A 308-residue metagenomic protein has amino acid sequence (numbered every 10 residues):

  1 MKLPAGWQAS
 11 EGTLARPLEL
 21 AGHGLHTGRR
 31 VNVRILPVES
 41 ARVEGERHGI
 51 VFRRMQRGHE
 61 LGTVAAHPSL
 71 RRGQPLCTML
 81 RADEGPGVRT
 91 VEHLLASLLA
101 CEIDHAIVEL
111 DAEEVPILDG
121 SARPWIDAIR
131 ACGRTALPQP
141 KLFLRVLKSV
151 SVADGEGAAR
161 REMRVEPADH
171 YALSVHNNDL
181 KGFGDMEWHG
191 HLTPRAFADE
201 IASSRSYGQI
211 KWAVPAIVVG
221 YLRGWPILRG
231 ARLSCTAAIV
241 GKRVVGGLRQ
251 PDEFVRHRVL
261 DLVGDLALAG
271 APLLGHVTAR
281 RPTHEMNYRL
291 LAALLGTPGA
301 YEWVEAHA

Functional and structural regions predicted by a protein language model:
M1-H105, E109-A308: C-terminal regulatory domains involved in ligand/effector binding and gene-expression control
